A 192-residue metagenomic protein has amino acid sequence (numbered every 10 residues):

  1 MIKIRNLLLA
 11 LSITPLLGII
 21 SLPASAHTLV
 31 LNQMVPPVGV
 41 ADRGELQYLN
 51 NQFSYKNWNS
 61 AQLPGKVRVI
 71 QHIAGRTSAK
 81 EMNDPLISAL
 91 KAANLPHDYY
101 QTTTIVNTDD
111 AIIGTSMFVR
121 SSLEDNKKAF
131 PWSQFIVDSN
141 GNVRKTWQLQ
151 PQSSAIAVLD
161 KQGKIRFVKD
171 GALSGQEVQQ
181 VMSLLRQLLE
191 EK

Functional and structural regions predicted by a protein language model:
I2-S12: Bacterial N-terminal signal peptides that target proteins for export
A10-I20: Bacterial N-terminal signal peptides
L22-A26: Sec/Tat signal peptide C-region and signal peptidase I cleavage site
V38-V67: A short beta-strand-turn-helix
Q71-N126: Structural microenvironment flanking redox-active thiols in thiol-disulfide oxidoreductases
G75-S78, T108-I112, N140-V143, K164-I165 (+1 more regions): Solvent-exposed loop/turn segments at secondary-structure junctions within structured extracellular/periplasmic domains
Q101-I105, M117-Q150: Short, internal strand/loop/helix patches that form the active-site neighborhood or redox-interaction surface
Q152-K192: Thiol-/selenol-based redox modules, centered on thioredoxin-like and closely related oxidoreductase domains
